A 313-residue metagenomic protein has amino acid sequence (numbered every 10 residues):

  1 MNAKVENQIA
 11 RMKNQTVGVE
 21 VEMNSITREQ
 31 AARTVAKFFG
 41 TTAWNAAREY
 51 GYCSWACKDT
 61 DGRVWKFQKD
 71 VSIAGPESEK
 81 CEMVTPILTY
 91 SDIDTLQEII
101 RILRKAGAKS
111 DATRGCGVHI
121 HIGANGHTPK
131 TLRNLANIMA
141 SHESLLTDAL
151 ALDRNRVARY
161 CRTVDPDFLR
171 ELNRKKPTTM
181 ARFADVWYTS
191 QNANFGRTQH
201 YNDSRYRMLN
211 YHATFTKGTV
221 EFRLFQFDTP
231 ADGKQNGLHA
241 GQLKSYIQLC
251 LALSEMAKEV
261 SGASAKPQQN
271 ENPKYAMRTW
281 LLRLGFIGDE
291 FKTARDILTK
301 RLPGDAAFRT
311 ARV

Functional and structural regions predicted by a protein language model:
M1-A112, N125-V313: C-terminal accessory/tail domains of diverse enzymes
R114-I122: Short, conserved phosphate-binding/catalytic loop or strand-edge motifs used in phosphoryl-/nucleotidyl-transfer
